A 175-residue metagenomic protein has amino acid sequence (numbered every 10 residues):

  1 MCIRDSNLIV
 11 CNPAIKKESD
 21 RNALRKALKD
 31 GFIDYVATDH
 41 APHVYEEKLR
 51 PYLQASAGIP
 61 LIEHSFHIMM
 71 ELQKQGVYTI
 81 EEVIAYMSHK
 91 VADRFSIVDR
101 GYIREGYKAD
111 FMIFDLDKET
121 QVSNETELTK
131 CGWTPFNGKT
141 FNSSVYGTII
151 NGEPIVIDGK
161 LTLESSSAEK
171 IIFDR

Functional and structural regions predicted by a protein language model:
M1-I3: Short, small-residue-biased leader/transition segments that mark boundaries at the very start of proteins
I9-S19, S56-P60, T134-T140: A short acidic, glycine-rich active-site loop that binds or catalyzes chemistry on phosphate/adenosine moieties
C11-A14, A37-T38, N151, I157: Thr-Gly-centered strand-to-loop micro-motif
C11-K26, D93-S96: Active-site glycine- and acidic-residue-rich loops that bind and position anionic ligands or nucleotide-like cofactors
A27-V36, A41-L116: His/Asp/Glu-enriched, well-ordered alpha-helical/loop segment that forms or immediately abuts the divalent-metal
P51-Q54, K108-I172: C-terminal cap of metal-dependent C-N hydrolases
